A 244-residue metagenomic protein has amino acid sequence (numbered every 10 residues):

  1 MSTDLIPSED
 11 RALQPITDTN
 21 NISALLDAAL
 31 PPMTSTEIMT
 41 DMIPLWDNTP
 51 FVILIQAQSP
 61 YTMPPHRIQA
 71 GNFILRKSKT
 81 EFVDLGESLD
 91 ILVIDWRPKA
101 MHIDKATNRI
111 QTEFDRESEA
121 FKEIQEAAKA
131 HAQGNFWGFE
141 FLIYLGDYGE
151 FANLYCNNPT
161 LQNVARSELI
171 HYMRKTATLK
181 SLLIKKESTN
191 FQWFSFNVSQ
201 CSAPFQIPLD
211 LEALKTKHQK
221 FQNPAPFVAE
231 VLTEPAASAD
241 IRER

Functional and structural regions predicted by a protein language model:
M1-D147, T189-S195, Q200-Q206, D210 (+1 more regions): OB-fold ssDNA-binding interfaces and closely related basic DNA-contact patches used across DNA replication/repair
S8, F73, N163, A239-I241: Intrinsically disordered, low-complexity regions enriched in serine, threonine, proline and polar/charged residues
L13, L25, A29-L30, T178 (+4 more regions): Intrinsic disorder/low-complexity segments
F51, L183, F227-E230: Detector for intrinsically disordered, low-structure N-terminal pre-sequences
F136-A203: Extended serine/threonine-enriched, polar tracts that run as long, contiguous segments within proteins
L214-R244: Glycine- and charge-enriched low-complexity intrinsically disordered segments
